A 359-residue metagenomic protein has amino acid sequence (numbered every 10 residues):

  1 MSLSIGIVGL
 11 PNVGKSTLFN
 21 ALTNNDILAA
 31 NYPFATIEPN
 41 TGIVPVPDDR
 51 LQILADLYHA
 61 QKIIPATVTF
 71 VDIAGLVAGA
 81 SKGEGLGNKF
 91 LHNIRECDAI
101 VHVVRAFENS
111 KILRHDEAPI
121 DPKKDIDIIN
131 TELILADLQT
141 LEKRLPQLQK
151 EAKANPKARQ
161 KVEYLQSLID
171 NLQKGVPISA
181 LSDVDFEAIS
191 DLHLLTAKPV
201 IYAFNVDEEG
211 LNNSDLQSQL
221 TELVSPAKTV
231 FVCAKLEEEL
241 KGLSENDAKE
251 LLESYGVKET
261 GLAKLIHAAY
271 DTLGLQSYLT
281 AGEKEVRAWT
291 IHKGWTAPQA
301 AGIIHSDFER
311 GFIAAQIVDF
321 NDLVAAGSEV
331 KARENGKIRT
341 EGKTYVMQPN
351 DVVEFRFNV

Functional and structural regions predicted by a protein language model:
M1-E84, N88-R114, K123: Conserved G1/Walker A P-loop phosphate-binding module
S2-V8, V13, F19, Q147-V346 (+2 more regions): C-terminal-of-GTPase-core extension/linker across diverse P-loop GTPases
S16, P33, T69, I120 (+4 more regions): Generic signal for short, ordered secondary-structure residues within or immediately flanking folded domains
N25-P33, N40-G42, R50-I53, K82 (+8 more regions): Glycine-rich, flexible loop/turn motifs
F34, D48-L51, I64-F70, E84-D98 (+8 more regions): Amphipathic alpha-helical transducer elements in NTP-driven molecular machines
G42-P47, A74-E84, R95-K157, N171-V184 (+1 more regions): Conserved Switch II/interswitch segment of TRAFAC-class P-loop GTPases
P47-D48, D121, S244, D319: Helix N-terminus capping/helix-initiation residues
